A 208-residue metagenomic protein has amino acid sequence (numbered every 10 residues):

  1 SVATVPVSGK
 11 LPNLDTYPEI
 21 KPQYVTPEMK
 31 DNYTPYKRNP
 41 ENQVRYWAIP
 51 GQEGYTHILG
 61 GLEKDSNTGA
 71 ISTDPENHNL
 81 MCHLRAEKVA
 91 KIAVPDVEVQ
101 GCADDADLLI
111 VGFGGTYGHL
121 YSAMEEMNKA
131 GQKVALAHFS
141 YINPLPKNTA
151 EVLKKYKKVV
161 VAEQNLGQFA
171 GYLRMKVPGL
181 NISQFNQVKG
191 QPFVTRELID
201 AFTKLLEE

Functional and structural regions predicted by a protein language model:
S1-E208: Flexible, low-complexity linker and terminal segments
